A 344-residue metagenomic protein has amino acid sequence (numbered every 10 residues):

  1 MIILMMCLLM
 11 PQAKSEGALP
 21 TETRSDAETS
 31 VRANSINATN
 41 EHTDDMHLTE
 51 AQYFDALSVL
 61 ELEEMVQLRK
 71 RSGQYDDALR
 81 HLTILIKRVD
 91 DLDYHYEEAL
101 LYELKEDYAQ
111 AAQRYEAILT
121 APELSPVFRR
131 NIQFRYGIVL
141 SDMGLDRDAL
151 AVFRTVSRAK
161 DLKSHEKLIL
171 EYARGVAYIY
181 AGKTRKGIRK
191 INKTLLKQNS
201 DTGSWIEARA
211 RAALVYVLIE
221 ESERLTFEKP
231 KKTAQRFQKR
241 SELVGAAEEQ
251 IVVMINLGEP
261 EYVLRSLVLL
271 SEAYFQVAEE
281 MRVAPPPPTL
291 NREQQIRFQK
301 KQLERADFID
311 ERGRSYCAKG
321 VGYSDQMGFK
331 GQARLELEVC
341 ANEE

Functional and structural regions predicted by a protein language model:
F54-L62, R88-E97, S125-R135, K163-E171 (+1 more regions): Generic helix N-cap/helix-start motif at coil->alpha-helix transitions
E64, E97, R135, E166-A173 (+7 more regions): "A position-specific structural signal for the A-helix of alpha-solenoid helical repeats
E220-Q250, Q276-R312, Y316: Short coil/linker segments at helix-helix boundaries
